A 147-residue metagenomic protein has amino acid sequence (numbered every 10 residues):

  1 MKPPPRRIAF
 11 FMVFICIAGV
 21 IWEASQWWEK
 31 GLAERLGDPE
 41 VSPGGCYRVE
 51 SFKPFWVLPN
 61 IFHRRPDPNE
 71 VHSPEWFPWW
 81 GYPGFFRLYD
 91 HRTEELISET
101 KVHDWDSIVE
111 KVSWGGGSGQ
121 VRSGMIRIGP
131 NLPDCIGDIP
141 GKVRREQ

Functional and structural regions predicted by a protein language model:
M1-I17: N-terminal Sec-pathway targeting helices
M1-P3, G37, N131: Selective for proline/serine-rich intrinsically disordered segments in cytosolic/nuclear regulatory regions
R6-R7, R35, R48, R64-R65 (+6 more regions): Arginine residue identity/basic-tract feature
M12, I17-A18, D104, M125: Alpha-helical interaction segments
V13, A18-W80: N-terminal export/targeting and maturation segments
P83-Q147: Acidic, small-residue rich beta-repeat scaffolds with periodic aromatic anchors
